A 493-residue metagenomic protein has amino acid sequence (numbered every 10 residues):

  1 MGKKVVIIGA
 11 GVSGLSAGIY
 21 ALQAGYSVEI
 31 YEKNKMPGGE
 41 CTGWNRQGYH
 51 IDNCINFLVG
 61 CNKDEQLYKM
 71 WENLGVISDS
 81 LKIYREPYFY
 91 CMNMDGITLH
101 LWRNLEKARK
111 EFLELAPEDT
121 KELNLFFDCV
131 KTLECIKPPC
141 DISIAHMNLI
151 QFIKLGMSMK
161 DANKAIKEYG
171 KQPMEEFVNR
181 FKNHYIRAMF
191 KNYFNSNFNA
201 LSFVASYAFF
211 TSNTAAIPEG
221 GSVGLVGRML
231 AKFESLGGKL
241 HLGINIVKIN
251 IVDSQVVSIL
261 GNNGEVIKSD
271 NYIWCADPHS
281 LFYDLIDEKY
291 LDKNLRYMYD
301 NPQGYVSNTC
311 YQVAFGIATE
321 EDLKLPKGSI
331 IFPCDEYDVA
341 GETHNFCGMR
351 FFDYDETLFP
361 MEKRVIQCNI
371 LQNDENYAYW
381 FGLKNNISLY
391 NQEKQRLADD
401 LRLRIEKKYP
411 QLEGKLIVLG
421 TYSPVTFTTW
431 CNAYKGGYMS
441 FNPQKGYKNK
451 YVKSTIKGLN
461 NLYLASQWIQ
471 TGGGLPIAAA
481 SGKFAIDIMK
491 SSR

Functional and structural regions predicted by a protein language model:
K3-C135: N-terminal glycine-rich phosphate/pyrophosphate-binding loop and immediately adjacent elements
Y26-V28, Y272, V313, G414: Hydrophobic anchor at the start of a short beta-strand that flanks the dinucleotide cofactor-binding loop
I55, Q467-K490: A conserved FAD-binding loop/helix module that cradles the flavin
K131-L236, T429-K445: Active-site/ligand-binding neighborhood in enzyme catalytic cores
H184-N197, P410-T471: A glycine-rich dinucleotide-binding beta-alpha-beta segment and adjacent secondary-structure elements that constitute
I217-P218, V247-M361: Mid-domain catalytic core of redox enzymes that form a hydrophobic substrate pocket/lid adjacent to a catalytic redox
E234-I246: A conserved beta-strand/loop element that lines the FAD pocket in flavoprotein oxidoreductases
A318-V425: C-terminal segments that line or cap access tunnels to active or ligand-binding sites in enzymes and enzyme-associated
